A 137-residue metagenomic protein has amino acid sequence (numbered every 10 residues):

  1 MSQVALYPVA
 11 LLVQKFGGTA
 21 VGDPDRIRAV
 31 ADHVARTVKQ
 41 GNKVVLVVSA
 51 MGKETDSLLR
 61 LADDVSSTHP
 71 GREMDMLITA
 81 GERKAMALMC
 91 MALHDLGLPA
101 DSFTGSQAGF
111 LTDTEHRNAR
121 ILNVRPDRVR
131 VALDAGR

Functional and structural regions predicted by a protein language model:
M1-R137: Nucleotide/pyrophosphate-binding catalytic subdomain
